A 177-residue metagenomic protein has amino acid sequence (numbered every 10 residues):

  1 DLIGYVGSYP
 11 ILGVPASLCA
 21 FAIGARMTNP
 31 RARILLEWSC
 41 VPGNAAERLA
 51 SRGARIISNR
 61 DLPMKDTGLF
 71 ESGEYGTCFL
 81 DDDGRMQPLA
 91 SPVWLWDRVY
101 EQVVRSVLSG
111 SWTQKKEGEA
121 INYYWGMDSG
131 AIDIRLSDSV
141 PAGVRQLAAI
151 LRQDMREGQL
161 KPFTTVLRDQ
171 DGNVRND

Functional and structural regions predicted by a protein language model:
D1-D177: A residue-level marker of the well-folded mature domains of exported/periplasmic proteins
